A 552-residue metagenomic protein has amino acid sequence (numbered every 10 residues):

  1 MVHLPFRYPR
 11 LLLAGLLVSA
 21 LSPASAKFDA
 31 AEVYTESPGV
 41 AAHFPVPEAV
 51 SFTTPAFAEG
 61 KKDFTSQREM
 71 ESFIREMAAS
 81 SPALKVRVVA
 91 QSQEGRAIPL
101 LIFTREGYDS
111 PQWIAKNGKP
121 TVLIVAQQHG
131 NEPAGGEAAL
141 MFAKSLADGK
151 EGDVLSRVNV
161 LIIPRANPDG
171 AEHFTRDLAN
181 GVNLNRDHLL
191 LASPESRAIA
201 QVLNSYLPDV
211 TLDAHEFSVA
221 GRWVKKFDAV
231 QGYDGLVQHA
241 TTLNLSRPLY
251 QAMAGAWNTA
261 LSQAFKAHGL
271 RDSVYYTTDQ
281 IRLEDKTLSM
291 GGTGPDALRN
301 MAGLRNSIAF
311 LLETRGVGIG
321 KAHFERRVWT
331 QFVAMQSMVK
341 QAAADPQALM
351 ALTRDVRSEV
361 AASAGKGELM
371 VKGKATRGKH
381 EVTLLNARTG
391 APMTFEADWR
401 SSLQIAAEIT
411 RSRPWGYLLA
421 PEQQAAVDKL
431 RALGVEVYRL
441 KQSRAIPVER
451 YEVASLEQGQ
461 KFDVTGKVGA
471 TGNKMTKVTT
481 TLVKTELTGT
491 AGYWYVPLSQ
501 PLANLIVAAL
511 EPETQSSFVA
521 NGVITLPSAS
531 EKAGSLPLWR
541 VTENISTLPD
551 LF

Functional and structural regions predicted by a protein language model:
V2-Y8, A26-F552: Structured catalytic-domain cores with a bias toward divalent-metal coordination
L12-A20: Bacterial N-terminal signal peptides
